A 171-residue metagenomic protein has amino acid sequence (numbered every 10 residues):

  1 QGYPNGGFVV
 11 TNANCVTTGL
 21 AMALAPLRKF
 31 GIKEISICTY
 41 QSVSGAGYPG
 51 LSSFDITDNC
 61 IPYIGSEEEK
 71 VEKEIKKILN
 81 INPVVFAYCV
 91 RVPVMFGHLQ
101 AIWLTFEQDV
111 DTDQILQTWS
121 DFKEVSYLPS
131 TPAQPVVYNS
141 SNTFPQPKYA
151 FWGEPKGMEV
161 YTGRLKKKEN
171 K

Functional and structural regions predicted by a protein language model:
Q1-C38, S42-L51: Glycine-/Pro-rich loop/turn segments that contact NAD(P) or position catalytic residues in Rossmann-like domains
E34-T39, V43-N170: C-terminal substrate-binding/catalytic lobe of Rossmann-fold NAD(P)-dependent oxidoreductases
